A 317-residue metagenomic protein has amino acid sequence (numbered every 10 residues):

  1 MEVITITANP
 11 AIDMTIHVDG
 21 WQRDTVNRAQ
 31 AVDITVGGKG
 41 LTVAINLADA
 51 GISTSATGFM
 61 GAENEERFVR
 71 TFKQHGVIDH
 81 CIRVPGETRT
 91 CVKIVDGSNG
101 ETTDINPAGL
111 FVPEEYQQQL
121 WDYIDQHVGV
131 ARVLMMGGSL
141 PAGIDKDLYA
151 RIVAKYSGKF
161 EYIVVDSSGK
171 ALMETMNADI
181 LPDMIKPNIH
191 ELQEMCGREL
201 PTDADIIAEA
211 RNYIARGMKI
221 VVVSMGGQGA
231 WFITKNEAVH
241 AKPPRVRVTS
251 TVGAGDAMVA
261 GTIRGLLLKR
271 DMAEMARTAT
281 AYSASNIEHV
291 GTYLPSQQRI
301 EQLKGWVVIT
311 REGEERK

Functional and structural regions predicted by a protein language model:
M1-T57, E65-R67, K242, G313-K317: Glycine-rich phosphate/adenosyl-contacting loop at the front of the ribokinase-like
V3, T54, D79, I163 (+2 more regions): Hydrophobic anchor at the start of a short beta-strand that flanks the dinucleotide cofactor-binding loop
T25, D49-A131, Q302-K317: Conserved N-terminal subdomain of the carbohydrate kinase-like
A48, V153, S157, L267: Gly/Ala-rich phosphate-binding loop of Rossmann-like dinucleotide-binding domains, activating on the conserved
D104-N106, A131-G138, D166, K186-E191: Short beta-strands and strand-loop turn motifs
L110-P113, L140-I144, A171-E174, E194 (+2 more regions): Short, small-residue-enriched loops and turns at beta-alpha junctions that line or gate enzyme active sites
A150-N236: Conserved phosphate/ATP/ADP-binding segment of small-molecule kinases
N177, D203-K317: Conserved phosphate-binding/catalytic region of the ribokinase-like
